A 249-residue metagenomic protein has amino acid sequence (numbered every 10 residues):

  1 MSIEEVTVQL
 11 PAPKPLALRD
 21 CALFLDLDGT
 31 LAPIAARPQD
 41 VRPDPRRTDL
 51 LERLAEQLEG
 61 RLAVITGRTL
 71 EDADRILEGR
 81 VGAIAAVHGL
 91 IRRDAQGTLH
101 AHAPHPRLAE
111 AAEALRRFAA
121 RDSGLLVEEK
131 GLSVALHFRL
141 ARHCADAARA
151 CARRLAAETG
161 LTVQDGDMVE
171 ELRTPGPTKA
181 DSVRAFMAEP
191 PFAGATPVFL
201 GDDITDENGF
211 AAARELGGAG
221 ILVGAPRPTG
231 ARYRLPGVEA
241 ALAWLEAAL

Functional and structural regions predicted by a protein language model:
M1-L27, L31-A35, R46, A188 (+1 more regions): Non-catalytic pre-domain segments flanking phosphatase-related domains
S2-T7, L18, S182-L249: Mg2+-dependent phosphoryl-transfer enzymes with acidic/Ser/Thr/Gly-rich catalytic loops
C21-L23, R61, G82, P197: The start of beta-strands in P-loop NTPase/AAA+ ATPase cores
R42-E129: Active-site phosphate-binding/coordination module
L77-R80, T159, E215-L216, T229-G230: Short, structured coil segments at secondary-structure junctions
A85-E113, T162-G194: Substrate-recognition "cap/lid" segment bordering the active-site pocket of phosphatases
A111-L115, A147-A156: Short amphipathic alpha-helices in soluble, non-transmembrane regions that often serve as interface/regulatory elements
V127-R142, Q164-R173: Charged, glycine-interspersed solvent-exposed loop segments at helix/strand-loop junctions that cap or gate access
